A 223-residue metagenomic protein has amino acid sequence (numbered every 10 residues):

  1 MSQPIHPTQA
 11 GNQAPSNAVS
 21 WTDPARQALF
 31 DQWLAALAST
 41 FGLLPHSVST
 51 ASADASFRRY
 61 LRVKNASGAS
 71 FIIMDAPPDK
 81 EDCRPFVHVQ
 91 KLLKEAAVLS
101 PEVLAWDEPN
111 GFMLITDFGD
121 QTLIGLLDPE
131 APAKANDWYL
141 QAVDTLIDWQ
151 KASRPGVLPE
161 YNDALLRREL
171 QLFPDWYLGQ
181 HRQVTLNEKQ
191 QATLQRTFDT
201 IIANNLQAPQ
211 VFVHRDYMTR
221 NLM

Functional and structural regions predicted by a protein language model:
M1-F112, V211, M223: Conserved NTP-binding catalytic cores of kinases and kinase-like/nucleotidyltransferase enzymes across multiple kinase
P15, V19, P45, K134 (+2 more regions): Residue-level detector of alpha-helix boundaries and kinks
A25-L29, P85, K134, W138-Q141 (+1 more regions): Soluble or luminal CAZymes and related metallo-dependent hydrolases
F30, A36-S39, R154-E160, A164-L165 (+1 more regions): An alpha-helical support segment within catalytic cores of ATP-dependent transferases
F30-L34, T116, D144-I147, R196: Membrane-targeting and insertion segments and their boundary/processing signals
A51, L61-L166, L172, L178-R182 (+1 more regions): ATP-binding pocket architecture of kinase catalytic cores
D216: Conserved catalytic-loop position in the HRD/HxD motif
T219-R220: Catalytic-loop Lys-Pro-X-Asn motif of eukaryotic-like protein kinases
